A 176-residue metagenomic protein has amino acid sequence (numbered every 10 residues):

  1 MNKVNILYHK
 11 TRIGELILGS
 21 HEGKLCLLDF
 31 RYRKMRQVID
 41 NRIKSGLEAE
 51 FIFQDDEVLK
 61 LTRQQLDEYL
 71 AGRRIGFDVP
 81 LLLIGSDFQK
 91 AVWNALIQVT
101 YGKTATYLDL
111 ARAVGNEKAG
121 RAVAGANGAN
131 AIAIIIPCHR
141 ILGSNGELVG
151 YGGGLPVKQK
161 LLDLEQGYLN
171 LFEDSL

Functional and structural regions predicted by a protein language model:
M1-K118, L164, Y168-L176: Basic nucleic-acid-binding alpha-helical/helix-turn surface characteristic of O6-alkylguanine DNA
R121-N130: Regulatory, non-catalytic segments
A131, I135: Major-groove DNA-recognition helix of helix-turn-helix-type DNA-binding domains
C138: Short cysteine clusters
I141: Active-site His/Glu-centered metal-binding helix of metallohydrolases
S144-L176: …primarily DNA-binding HTH/wHTH and HhH modules…
